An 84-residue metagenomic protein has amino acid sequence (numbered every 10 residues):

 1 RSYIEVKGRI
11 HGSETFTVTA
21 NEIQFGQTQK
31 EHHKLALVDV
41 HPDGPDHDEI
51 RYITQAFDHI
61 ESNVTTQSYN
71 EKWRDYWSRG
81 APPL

Functional and structural regions predicted by a protein language model:
R1-G8: Conserved catalytic cores of phosphodiester-cleaving nucleases, focusing on short active-site segments
E5, T19, A36-V38: Residues in well-ordered beta-strands of folded domains
I10-N21: Active-site-adjacent loop/helix micro-motif of nuclease/hydrolase catalytic cores
S13, Q24, P42-P45: Accessory, usually C-terminal, subdomains that scaffold auxiliary metal cofactors
A20-E22, Q27, E61: Solvent-exposed, flexible loop/coil residues
Q29-K34, V38-L84: Domain-level recognition of nuclease-like catalytic cores that cleave nucleotide substrates
